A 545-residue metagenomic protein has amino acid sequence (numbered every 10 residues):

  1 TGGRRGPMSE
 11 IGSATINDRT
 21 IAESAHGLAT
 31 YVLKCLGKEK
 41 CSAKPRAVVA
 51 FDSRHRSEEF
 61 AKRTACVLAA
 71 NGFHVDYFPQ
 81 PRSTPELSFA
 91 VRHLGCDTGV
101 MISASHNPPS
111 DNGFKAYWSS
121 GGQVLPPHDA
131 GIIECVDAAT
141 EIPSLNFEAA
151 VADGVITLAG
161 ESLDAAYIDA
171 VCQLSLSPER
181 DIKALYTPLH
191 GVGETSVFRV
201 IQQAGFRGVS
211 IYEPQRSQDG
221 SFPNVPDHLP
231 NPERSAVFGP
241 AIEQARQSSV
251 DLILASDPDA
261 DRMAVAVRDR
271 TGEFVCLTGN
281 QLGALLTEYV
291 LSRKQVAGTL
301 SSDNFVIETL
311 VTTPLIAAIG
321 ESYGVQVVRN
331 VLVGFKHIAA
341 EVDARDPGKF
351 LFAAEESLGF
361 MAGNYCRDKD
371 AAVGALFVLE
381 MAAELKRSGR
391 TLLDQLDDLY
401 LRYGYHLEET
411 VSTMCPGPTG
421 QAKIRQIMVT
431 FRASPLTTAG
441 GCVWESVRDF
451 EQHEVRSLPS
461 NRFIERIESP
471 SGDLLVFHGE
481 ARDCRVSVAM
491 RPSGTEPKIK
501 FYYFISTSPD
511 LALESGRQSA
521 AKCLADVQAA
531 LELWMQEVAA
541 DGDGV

Functional and structural regions predicted by a protein language model:
T1-S13, A104-N107, P188-V200, P258 (+3 more regions): Conserved phosphate/anionic-ligand binding catalytic regions in large, soluble enzymes, centered on
T1-T64, T157-I182, V192, L229 (+1 more regions): An N-terminal, well-structured beta->alpha segment
K38, V48-D111, G205-A264: N-terminal small/polar loop signature for handling phosphorylated ligands or for N-terminal nucleophile
F60-L68, D111-W118, D261-N280, I316: Short Gly/Thr/Asp-enriched flexible loops that form oxyanion-binding sites at enzyme active sites
N112-A245: Gly/Ser/Thr-enriched, mixed-charge loops and adjacent short helices that form phosphate/oxyanion-binding elements
Y117-N146, N280-D303, E308-I319, A371 (+1 more regions): Glycine-rich phosphate-binding loop plus the immediately following alpha-helix
V171, D181-I201, G205-R207, S235-F238 (+5 more regions): Long hydrophobic segments that form regular secondary structure
R246, V250-L252, S256, E273-V275 (+3 more regions): Phosphate-binding and adjacent anionic-ligand microenvironments
